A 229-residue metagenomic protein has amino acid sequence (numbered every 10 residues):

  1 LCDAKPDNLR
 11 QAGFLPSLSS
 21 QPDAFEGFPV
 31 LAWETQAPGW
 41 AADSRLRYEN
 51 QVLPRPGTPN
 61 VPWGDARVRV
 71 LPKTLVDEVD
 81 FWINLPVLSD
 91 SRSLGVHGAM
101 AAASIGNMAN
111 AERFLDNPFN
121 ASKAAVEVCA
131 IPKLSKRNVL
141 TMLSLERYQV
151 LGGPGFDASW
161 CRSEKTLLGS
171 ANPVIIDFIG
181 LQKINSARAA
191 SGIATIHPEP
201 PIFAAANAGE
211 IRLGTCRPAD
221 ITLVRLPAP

Functional and structural regions predicted by a protein language model:
L1, P6-P229: Extended, low-polarity segments enriched in aliphatic/aromatic residues
